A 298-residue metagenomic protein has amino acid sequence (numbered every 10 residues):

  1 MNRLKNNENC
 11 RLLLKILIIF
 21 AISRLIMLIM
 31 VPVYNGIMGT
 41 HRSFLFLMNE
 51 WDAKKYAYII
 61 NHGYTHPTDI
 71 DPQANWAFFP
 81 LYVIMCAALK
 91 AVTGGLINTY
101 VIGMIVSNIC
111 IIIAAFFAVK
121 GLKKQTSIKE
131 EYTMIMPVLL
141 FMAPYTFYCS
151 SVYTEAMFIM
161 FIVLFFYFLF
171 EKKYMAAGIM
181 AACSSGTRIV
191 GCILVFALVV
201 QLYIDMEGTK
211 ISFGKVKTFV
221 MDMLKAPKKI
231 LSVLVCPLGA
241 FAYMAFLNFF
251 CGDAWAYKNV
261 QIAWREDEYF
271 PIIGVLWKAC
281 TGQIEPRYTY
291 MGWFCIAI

Functional and structural regions predicted by a protein language model:
M1-C10, S212-F219: Short, Lys/Arg-rich, polar N-terminal cytosolic tail immediately upstream of the first transmembrane signal-anchor
S23-N35, G39, S184, V195-I298: Membrane-lumen/periplasm interface segments of specific transmembrane helices in polyprenyl phosphate-linked
E50-T65, D71-G95, G274: Short hydrophobic/aromatic helix or loop-helix immediately within or flanking a transmembrane segment in polytopic
A88, I105-T126: Transmembrane-helix motifs of polytopic, lipid-linked glycan transferases
I97-V101, A118-M142: Transmembrane-helix signature of polytopic, membrane-embedded enzymes that assemble or transfer cell-envelope glycans
C110, E130, M134-L169, C183-L194: Multi-pass, polyprenyl lipid-linked donor-dependent membrane glycosyltransferases
T126, E130, F165-A176, M206: Membrane-interface transmembrane helices that cradle and orient dolichyl/undecaprenyl
